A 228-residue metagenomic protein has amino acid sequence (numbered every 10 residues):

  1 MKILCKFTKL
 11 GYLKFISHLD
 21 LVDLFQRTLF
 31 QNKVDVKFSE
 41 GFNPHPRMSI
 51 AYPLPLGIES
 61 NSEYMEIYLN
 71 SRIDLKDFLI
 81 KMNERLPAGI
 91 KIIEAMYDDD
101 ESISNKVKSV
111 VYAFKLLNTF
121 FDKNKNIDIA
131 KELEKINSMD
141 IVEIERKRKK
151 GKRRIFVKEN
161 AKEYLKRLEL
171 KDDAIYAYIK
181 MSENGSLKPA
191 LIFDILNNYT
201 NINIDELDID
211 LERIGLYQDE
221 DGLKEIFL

Functional and structural regions predicted by a protein language model:
M1-L4: Extreme N-terminal starter segment of soluble prokaryotic enzymes
K6-Y12, I16, D20, Q31: Extended, well-folded interaction surfaces typified by the phenylalanyl-tRNA synthetase beta subunit core
K9, I67-I73, F114-F120, A177-E183: Short beta-strand-to-loop capping motifs
F38-I67: Short, charge-patterned binding micro-sites
N61-A113: Ordered, amphipathic secondary-structure segments that act as subunit-interaction surfaces in large macromolecular
F78-L86, N124-M139, I192-F193: Short amphipathic alpha-helices in soluble, non-transmembrane regions that often serve as interface/regulatory elements
E134-L228: Core RNA-modification/binding signature centered on pseudouridine synthases
